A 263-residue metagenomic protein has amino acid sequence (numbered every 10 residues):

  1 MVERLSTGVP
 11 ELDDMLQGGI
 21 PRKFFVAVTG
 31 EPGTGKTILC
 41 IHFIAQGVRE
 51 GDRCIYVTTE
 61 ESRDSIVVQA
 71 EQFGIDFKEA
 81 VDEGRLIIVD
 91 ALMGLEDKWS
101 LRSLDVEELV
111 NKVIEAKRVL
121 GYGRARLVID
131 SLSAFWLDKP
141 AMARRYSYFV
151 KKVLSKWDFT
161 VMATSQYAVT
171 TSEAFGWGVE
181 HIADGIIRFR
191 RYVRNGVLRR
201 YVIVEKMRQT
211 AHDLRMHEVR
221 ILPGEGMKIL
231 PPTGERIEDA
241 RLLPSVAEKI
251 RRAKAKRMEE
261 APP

Functional and structural regions predicted by a protein language model:
M1-E11: N-terminal pre-Walker A segment at the start of P-loop NTPase domains
M1-V2, D213-P263: C-terminal regions of RecA-like/P-loop NTPase motor modules
M15-A80: Walker A/P-loop NTP-binding active-site region of P-loop NTPases, recognizing the glycine-rich GxxxxGKT/S
V26, R102-I182, I186: P-loop NTPase motor core
G30, D90-M93, S131, K206 (+2 more regions): Flexible glycine-/small-residue-rich
D52-L137: Conserved inter-motif catalytic segment of the P-loop NTP-binding fold
E60-D64, L92-E96, L132-A134, Y167-T171 (+4 more regions): Conserved nucleotide-binding/hydrolysis micro-motifs of P-loop NTPases
F159-T160, T164-G226: Phosphate-binding/switch region of NTP-binding enzymes
